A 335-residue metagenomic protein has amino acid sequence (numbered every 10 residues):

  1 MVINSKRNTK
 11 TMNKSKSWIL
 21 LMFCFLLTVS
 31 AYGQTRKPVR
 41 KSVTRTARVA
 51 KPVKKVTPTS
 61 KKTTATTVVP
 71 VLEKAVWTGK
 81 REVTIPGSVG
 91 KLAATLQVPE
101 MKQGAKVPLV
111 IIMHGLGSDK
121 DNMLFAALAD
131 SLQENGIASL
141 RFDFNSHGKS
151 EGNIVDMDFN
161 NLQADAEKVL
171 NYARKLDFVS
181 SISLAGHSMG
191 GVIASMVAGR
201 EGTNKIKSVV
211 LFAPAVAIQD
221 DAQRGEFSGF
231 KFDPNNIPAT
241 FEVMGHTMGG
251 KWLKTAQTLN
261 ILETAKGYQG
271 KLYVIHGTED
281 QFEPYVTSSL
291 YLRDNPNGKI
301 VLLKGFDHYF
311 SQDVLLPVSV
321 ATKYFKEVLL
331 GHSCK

Functional and structural regions predicted by a protein language model:
T64-Q103: N-terminal cap/lid segment of alpha/beta-hydrolase-fold proteins
G117-A129, F144, V286: The serine-hydrolase catalytic nucleophile loop
K120, H147-F178: Catalytic nucleophile-loop/oxyanion-hole region of alpha/beta-hydrolase and closely related hydrolase-like folds
A129-E151: Conserved alpha/beta-hydrolase
R200-G250: Hydrolase active-site cap/lid region
Y268-Q269, V274-H276, D280: Short beta-strand/loop motif that positions the catalytic acidic residue of the alpha/beta-hydrolase fold
Q281-T287: Conserved alpha/beta-hydrolase "acid-adjacent" motif
D313-K335: Catalytic active-site module of serine/aspartate enzymes centered on a nucleophile-bearing elbow/loop
